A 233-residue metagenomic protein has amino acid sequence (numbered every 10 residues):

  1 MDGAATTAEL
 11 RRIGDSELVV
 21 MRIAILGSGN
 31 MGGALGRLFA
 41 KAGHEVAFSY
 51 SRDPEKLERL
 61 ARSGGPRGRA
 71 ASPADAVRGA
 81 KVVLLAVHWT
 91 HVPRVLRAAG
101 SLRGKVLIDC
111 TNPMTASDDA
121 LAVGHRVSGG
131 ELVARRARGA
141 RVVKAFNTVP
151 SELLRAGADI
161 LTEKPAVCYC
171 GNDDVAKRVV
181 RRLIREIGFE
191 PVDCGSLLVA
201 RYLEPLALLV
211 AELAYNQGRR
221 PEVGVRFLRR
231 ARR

Functional and structural regions predicted by a protein language model:
I13-S63: NAD(P)+-binding Rossmann beta1-loop-alpha1 motif at the extreme N-terminus of oxidoreductases
V20, G79, G104, G139-V142: A glycine-biased structural micro-motif
G65-G68, P73-V106, C110-S117: Rossmann-like NAD(P)-binding element
A70, R141-F146, V192-C194: General beta-strand structural signal in soluble alpha/beta enzymes
T111-E152, A156-D159: Rossmann-fold NAD(P)-binding glycine/threonine-rich loop
K164-R233: Active-site-lining helix/loop region of Rossmann-like oxidoreductase modules
